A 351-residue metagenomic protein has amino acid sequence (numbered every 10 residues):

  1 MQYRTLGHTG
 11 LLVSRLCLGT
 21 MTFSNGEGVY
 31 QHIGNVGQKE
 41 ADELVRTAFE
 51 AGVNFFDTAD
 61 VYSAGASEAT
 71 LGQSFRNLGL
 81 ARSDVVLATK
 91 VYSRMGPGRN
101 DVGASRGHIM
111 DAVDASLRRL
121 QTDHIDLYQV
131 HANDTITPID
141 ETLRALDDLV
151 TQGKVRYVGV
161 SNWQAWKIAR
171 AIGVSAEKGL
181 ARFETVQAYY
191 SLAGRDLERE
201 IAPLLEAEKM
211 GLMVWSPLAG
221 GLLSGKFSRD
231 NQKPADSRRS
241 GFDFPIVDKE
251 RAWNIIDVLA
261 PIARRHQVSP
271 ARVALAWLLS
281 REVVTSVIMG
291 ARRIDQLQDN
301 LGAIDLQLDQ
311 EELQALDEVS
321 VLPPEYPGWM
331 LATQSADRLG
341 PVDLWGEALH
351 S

Functional and structural regions predicted by a protein language model:
M1, D42, N231-R265, V283-V284 (+1 more regions): Terminal-tail/helix-coil boundary detector
M1-V85: N-terminal binding-site loop/beta-alpha segment at the start of enzyme catalytic domains that lines or forms
L6, L18, A41, F56 (+13 more regions): Conserved, mostly hydrophobic/aromatic
L11-L16, G52-N54, A81-V85, T122-D126 (+5 more regions): Short, well-ordered coil/turn segments that N-cap beta-strands
E27-G28, I33, R94-D196, E200: Glycine/proline-rich, positively charged, aromatic-decorated active-site loop/lid region on the catalytic face
V45, E68, G72, V113-L117 (+7 more regions): Generic structural signal for well-ordered alpha-helices, preferentially at hydrophobic/aromatic core positions
V91-S93, Q164, Y190-G194, S216-L223 (+2 more regions): Glycine-rich beta-alpha junction loops
L197-D236, S269: Aromatic-lined glycan-binding groove of carbohydrate-active enzymes
